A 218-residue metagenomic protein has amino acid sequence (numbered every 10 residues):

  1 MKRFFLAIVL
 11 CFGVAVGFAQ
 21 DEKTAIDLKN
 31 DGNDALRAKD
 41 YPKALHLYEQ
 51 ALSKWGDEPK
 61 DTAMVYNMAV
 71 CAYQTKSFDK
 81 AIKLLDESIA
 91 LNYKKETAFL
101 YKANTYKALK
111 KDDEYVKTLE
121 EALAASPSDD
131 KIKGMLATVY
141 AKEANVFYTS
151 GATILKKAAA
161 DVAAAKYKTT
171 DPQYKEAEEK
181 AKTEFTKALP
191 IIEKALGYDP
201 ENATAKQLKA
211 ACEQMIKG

Functional and structural regions predicted by a protein language model:
K2, L6, L10, G17-M64: N-terminal leader/linker segments that initiate helical-solenoid repeat arrays
A35, A72, Y106, Y140 (+3 more regions): Residue at a conserved register position within TPR or TPR-like alpha-solenoid repeats
A51, E87-S88, E121-A122, A195: Canonical positions in the second alpha-helix
G56-P59, Y93, P127, G134 (+1 more regions): Short coil turns that delineate tetratricopeptide repeat
A63-N67, Y101, M135, K142 (+2 more regions): Canonical tetratricopeptide repeat
Y148-I191: Short coil/linker segments at helix-helix boundaries
